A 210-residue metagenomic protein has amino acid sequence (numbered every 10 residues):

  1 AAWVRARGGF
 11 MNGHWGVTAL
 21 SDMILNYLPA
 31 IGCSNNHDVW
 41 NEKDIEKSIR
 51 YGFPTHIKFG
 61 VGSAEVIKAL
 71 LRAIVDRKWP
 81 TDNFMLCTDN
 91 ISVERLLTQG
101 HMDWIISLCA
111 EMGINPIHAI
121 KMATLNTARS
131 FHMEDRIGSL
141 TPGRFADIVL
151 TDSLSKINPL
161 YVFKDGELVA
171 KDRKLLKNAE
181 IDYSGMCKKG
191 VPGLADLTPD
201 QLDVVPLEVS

Functional and structural regions predicted by a protein language model:
A1-I57, A64-L86, L97-E111, N115-H118 (+1 more regions): Histidine/acidic residue-rich metal-binding segments in metalloenzymes
V61-S63, N126-T127: Acidic, glycine-rich active-site loops and adjacent beta-strand->loop/helix elements that engage anionic groups
D89: Active-site glycine-centered loops adjacent to acidic/histidine catalytic or metal-binding residues that shape
L97-G113, I117, A123-S210: Active-site microenvironment of metallo-dependent hydrolases
